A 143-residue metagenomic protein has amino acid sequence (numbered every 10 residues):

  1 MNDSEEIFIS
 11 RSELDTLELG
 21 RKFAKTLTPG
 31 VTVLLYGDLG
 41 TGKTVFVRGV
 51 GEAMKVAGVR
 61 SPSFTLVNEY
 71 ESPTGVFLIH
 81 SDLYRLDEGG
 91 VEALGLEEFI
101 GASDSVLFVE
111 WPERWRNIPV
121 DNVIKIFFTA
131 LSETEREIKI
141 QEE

Functional and structural regions predicted by a protein language model:
N2-K22: N-terminal pre-Walker A segment at the start of P-loop NTPase domains
E6, G89-E143: Short phosphate-coordinating micro-motif centered on Lys-Gly-acidic
A24-G30: Phosphate-binding P-loop
V33-L35: Hydrophobic anchor at the beta1->P-loop junction of P-loop NTPases
D38: P-loop (Walker A) phosphate-binding loop of NTP-binding proteins
K43: Conserved lysine of the Walker
V56-Y70: Short beta-strand-centered segment that lines the nucleotide-binding/catalytic pocket of NTP-utilizing
